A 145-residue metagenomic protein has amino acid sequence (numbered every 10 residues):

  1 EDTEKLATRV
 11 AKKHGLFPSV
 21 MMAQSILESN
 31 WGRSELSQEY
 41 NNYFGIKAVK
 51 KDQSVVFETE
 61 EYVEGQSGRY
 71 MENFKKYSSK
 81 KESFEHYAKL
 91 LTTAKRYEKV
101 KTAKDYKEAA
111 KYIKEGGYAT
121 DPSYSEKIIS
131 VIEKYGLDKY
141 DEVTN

Functional and structural regions predicted by a protein language model:
E1-N145: Catalytic cores of secreted/periplasmic lytic hydrolases that degrade extracellular macromolecules
